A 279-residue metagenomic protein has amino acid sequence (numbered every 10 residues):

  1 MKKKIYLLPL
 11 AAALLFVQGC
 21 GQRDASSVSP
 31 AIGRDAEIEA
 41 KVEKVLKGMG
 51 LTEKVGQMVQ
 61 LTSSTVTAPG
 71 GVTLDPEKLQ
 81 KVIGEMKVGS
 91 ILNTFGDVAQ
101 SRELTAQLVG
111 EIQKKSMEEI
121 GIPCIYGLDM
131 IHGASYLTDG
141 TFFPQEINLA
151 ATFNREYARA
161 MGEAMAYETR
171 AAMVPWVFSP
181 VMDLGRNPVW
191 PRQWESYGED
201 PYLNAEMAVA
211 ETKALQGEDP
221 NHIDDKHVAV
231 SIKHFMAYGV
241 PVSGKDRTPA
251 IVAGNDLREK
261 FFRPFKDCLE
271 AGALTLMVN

Functional and structural regions predicted by a protein language model:
K2, A13-L14, A25, S29: Low-complexity, intrinsically disordered short peptide segments enriched in small/polar/basic residues
K3-P9: Sec-dependent signal peptide recognition, specifically the positively charged N-region followed immediately by
P9-V17: Bacterial N-terminal signal peptides
C20-N279: Glycoside hydrolase catalytic-domain context in secreted enzymes
